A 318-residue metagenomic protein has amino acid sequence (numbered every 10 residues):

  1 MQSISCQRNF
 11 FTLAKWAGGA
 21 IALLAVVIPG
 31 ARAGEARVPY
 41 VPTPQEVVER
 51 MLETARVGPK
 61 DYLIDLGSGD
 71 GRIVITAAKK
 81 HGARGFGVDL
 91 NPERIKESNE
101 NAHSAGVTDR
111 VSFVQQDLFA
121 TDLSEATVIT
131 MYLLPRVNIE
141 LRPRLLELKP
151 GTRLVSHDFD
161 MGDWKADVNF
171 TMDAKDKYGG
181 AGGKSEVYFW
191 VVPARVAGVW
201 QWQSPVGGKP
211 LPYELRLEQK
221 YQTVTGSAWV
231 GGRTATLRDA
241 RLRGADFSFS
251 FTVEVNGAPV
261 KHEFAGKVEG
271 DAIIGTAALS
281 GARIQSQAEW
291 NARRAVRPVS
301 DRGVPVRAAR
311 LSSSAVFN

Functional and structural regions predicted by a protein language model:
A25-D61: S-adenosyl-L-methionine
P59-G69: Conserved class I S-adenosyl-L-methionine
G71-I75: Glycine-rich SAM-binding Motif I of class I
R84-D89: Conserved SAM-binding motif I beta-strand of class I
P92-E125: S-adenosyl-L-methionine
G151-D163: Conserved beta-strand signature within the Rossmann-like core of class I S-adenosyl-L-methionine
D160-Q201: Active-site capping/gating segments
A194-E269, I274-A288, R293, R302-N318: Central antiparallel beta-sheet cores of small beta-barrel/beta-sandwich binding domains
